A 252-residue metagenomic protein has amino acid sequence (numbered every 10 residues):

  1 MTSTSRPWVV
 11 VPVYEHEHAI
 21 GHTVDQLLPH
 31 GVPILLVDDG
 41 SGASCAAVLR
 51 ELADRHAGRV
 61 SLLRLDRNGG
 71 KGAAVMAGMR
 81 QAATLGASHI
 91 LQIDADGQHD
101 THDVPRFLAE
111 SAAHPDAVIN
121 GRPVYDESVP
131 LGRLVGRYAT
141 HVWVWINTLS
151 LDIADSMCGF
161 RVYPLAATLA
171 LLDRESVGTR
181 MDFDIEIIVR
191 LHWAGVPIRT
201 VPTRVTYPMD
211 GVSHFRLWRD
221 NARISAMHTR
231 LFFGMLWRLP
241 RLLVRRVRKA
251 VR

Functional and structural regions predicted by a protein language model:
M1-T4, S176-R252: Hydrophobic helical membrane-anchoring modules
R6-W8, P33, E186: Cell-envelope/extracellular polymer assembly enzymes that use nucleotide-activated donors
E15-P29: Short, well-formed alpha-helical segments that are part of the catalytic scaffolds of diverse glycosyltransferases
H18-H22, A43-L52, H102: Acidic helix N-cap motif at the loop->helix transition within catalytic regions of sugar-transfer enzymes
V32-S41, L63-L65, I93: Short beta-strand/loop segment that forms part of the nucleotide-sugar
D38-A47, G97: A conserved acidic beta->alpha catalytic loop
D66-R67, K71-T84, T101-M181, P208-F215 (+1 more regions): Acceptor/aglycone-binding surface of glycosyltransferases and processive sugar-polymer synthases
A87-Q98: Short beta-strand-to-loop acidic/aromatic patch adjacent to the donor-nucleotide binding site
